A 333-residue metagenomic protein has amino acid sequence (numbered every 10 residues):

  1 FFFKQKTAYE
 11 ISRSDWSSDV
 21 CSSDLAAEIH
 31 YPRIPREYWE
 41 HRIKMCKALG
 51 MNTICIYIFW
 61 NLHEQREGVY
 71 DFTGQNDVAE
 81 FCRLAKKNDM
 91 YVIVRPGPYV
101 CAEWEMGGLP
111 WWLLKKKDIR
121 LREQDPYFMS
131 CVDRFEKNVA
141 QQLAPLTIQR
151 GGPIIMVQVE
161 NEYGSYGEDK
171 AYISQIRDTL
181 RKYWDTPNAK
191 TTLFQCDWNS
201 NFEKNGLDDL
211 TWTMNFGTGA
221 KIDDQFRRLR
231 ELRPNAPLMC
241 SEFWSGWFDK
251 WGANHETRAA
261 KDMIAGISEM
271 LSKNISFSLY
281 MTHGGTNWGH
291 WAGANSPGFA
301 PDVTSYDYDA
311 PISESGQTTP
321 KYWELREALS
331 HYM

Functional and structural regions predicted by a protein language model:
T7-W16, V20-S22: Short, small-residue-biased leader/transition segments that mark boundaries at the very start of proteins
D24-R36, F59-N76, L114-R134, Q158-D169 (+3 more regions): The substrate-binding groove and active-site-proximal loops of carbohydrate-active enzymes, especially glycoside
R33-A48, M263-I267: Short, acidic/polar
W39-E105, R177-K182, T191: Aromatic-lined substrate-binding rim segments of carbohydrate-active enzymes
G68-G74, K87, P98-E123, I173-D178 (+2 more regions): Aromatic- and acidic-residue-enriched segments that line the glycan-binding/catalytic groove of carbohydrate-active
G74-V94, K117-I154: An active-site-proximal structural segment forming one wall of the substrate-binding cleft that immediately precedes
F128-D208: Active-site neighborhood of glycoside hydrolase catalytic domains
K182-Y183, G219-S313, Q317, A328: Catalytic-core region of carbohydrate-active enzymes that cleave or remodel glycosidic bonds
